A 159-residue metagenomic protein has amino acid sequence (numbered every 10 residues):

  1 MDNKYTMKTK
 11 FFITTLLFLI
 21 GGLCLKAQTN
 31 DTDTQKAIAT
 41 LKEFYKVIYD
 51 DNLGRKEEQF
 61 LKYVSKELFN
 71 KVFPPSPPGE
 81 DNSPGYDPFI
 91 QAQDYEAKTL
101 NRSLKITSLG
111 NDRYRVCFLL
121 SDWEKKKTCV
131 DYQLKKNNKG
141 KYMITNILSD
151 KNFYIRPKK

Functional and structural regions predicted by a protein language model:
M1-T32: Bacterial Sec-dependent N-terminal signal peptides
M7-K8, T14, S65, F69 (+1 more regions): N-terminal leader/targeting signatures
L25-D50: Short, low-complexity N-terminal intrinsically disordered segments enriched in polar/charged residues
T32, F73-K126: Surface-exposed, charged secondary-structure patches
L41-F44, L104-I106, Y114-F118, Y132-L134 (+1 more regions): Hydrophobic beta-strand residues in large extracellular and virion-surface proteins
K42-E57, S65, D122-W123: Generic signature of mature, soluble extracytoplasmic domains
L53-E80: Short, well-ordered alpha-helical segments enriched in acidic and aromatic residues
K127-K159: Short beta-strand edge/turn micro-motifs at domain boundaries
